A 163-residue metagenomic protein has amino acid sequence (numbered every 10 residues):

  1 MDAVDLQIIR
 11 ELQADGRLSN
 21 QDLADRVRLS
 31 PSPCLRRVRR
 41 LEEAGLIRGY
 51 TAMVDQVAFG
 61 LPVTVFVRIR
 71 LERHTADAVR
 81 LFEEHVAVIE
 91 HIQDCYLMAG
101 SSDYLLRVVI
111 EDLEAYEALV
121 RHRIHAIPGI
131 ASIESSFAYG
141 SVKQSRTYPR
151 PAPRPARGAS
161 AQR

Functional and structural regions predicted by a protein language model:
M1-R163: A compositional/biophysical signature of low hydrophobicity enriched in polar/charged and small residues
